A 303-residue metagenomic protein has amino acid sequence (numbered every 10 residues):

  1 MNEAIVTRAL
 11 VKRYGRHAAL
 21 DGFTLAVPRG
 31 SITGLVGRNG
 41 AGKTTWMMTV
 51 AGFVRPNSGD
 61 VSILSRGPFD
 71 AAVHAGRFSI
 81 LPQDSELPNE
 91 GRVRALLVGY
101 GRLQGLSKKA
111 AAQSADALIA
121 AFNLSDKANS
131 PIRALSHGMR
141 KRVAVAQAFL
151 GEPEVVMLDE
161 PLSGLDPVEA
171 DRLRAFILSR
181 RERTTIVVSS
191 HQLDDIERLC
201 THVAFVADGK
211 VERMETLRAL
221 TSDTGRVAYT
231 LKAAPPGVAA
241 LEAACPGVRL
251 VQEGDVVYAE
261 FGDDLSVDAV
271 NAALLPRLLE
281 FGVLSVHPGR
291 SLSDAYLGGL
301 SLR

Functional and structural regions predicted by a protein language model:
A51: Helix-to-loop junction immediately C-terminal to a conserved catalytic motif
G59-H74: Conserved ABC transporter NBD signature motif
V98, R102, A110-K127: Conserved ABC ATPase "signature" region
V156-E160: Catalytic Walker B motif of ABC-type/P-loop ATPase nucleotide-binding domains
R172-G262: ABC transporter nucleotide-binding domain
D264-R303: C-terminal coupling/interaction segments
